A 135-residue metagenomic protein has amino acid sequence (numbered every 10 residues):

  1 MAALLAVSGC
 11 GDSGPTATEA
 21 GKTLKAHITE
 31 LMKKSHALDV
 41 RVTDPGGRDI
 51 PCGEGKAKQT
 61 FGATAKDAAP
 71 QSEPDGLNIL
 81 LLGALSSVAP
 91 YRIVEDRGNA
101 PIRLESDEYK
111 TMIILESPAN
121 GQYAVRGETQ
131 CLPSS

Functional and structural regions predicted by a protein language model:
M1-A2: Sec-dependent N-terminal signal peptides
L5-G9: C-terminal motif of bacterial Sec signal peptides marking the signal peptidase cleavage site
C10, R48-A57, T111, T129-P133: Functionally engaged cysteine thiol sites
C10-T16, P51-G83: Terminal, regulation- and interaction-focused segments at domain boundaries
S13-G14, P45-G47, R97-G98: Generic structural signal for short, solvent-exposed loop/turn connectors between secondary structure elements
E19-G62: Compositionally biased P/S/T/G-rich terminal and signal peptide-adjacent segments that lie outside catalytic cores
V42-T43, K58-D67, L115-E116, V125: Generic preference for hydrophobic/aromatic residues in regular secondary structure cores
Q71-S135: Extracytosolic low-complexity repeat regions of secreted or lipid-anchored proteins
